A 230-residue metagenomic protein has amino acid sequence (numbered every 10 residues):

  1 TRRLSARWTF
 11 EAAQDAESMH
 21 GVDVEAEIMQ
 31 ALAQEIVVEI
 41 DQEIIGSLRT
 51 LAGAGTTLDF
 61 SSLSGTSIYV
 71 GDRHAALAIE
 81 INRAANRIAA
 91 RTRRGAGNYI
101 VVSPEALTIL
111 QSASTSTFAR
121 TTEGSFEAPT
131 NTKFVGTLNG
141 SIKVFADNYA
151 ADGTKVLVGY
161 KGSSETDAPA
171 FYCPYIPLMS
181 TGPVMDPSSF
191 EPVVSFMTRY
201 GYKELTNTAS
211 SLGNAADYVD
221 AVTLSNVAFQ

Functional and structural regions predicted by a protein language model:
R2-A13, E17, V22-A26, Q30 (+2 more regions): Sequence/fold signature of self-assembling virion shell proteins
R3, D15, V37-A54, R87-N98 (+3 more regions): Intrinsically disordered or highly flexible coil/loop and linker segments, enriched in small and charged/polar residues
W8-F10, Q14-D15, M19-R83: Alpha-helical scaffold segments that mediate packing/assembly in large oligomeric complexes
T50-A52, L58, S62, I68 (+6 more regions): Generic detector of intrinsically disordered, low-complexity, polar/charged segments
T57-F126: Extended, solvent-exposed, turn-rich assembly/linker loops in the middle of proteins
